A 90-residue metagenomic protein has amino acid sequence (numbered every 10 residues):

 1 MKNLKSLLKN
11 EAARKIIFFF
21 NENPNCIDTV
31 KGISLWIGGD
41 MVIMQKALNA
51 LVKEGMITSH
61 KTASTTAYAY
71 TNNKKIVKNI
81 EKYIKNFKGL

Functional and structural regions predicted by a protein language model:
L4-A13, T29, K61-N86: Short, cationic-aromatic polyanion-contact patches
K15-E22: Short amphipathic alpha-helical elements of helix-turn-helix/winged-helix folds
N25, M41, T65: Functional cleft and adjacent loop/helix regions within the main domain that mediate ligand binding or catalysis
N25-W36: Short acidic, hydrophobic short linear motifs in intrinsically disordered regions
G38-V52: Short amphipathic alpha-helical interaction segments
V52-T62: A short, conserved structural fragment
